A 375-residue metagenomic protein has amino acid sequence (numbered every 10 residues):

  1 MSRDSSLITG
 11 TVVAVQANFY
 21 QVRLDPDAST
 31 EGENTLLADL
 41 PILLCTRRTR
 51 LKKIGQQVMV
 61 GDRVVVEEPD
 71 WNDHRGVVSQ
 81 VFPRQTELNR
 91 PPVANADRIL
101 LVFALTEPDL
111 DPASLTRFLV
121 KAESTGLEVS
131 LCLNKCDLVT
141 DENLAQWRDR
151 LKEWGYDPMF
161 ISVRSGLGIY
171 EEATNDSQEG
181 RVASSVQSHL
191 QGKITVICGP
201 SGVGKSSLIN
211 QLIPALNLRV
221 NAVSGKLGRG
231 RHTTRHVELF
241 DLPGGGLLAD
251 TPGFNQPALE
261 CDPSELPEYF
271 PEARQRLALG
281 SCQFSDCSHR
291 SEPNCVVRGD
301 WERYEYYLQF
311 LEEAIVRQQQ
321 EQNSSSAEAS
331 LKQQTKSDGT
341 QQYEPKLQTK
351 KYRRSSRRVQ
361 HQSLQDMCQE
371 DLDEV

Functional and structural regions predicted by a protein language model:
M1-P112, L364-V375: N-terminal accessory targeting/assembly segments
R3-S6, N18, G55-V58, E68 (+4 more regions): Helix-rich effector regions associated with P-loop NTPase G domains
V64, A96, A113-L127: Switch/coupling subdomain of P-loop NTPase systems
A96-F103, S124-C136, G155-S162: Conserved beta-strand/loop subsegment of P-loop NTPase cores
L105-T106, K135-C136, T251-F254: Conserved Walker B
K135-G155, C261-F270, G299-D300: GTPase G-domain guanine-specificity segment
L138-V203: Canonical P-loop GTPase G-domain recognition
S206-S207: Walker A/P-loop
